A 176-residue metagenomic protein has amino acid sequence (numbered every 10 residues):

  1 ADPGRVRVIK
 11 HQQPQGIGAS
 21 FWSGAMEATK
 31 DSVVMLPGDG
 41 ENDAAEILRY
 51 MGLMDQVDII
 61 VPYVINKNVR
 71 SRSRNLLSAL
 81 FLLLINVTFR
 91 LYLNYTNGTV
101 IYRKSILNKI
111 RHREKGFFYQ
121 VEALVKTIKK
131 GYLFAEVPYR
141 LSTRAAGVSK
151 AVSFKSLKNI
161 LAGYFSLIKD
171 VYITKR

Functional and structural regions predicted by a protein language model:
A1-I9: Acidic donor-binding segment of Leloir-type glycosyltransferases
V8-K10, I59, F134-E136: Conserved beta-strand scaffold positions in the cores of enzyme catalytic domains, especially in NTP/NDP-utilizing
H11-E27, S32, A44-F117, T143-L161 (+1 more regions): Acceptor/aglycone-binding surface of glycosyltransferases and processive sugar-polymer synthases
G24, D39, R103, T127 (+1 more regions): Residue-level signature of catalytic and energy-coupling elements of molecular machines, predominantly ATP/GTP-dependent
G40-I47, H112, V121, K126-K129: Soluble, non-transmembrane catalytic domains of enzymes that act on hydrophobic metabolites at membranes
L91, E114-K115, V125-S142: Catalytic donor-sugar/metal-binding loop of nucleotide-sugar-dependent glycosyltransferases
A162-R176: Terminal low-complexity segments of carbohydrate-biosynthetic enzymes
